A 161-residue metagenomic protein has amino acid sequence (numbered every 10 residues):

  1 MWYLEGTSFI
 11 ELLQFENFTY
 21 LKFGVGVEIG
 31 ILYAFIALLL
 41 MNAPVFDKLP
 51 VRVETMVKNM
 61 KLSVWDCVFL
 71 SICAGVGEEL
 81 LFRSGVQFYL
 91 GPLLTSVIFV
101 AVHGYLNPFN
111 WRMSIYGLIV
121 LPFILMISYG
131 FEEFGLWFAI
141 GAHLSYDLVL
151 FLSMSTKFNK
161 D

Functional and structural regions predicted by a protein language model:
Y3-A74, K160-D161: Juxtamembrane helix-loop-helix connectors linking adjacent transmembrane helices in multi-pass membrane enzymes
D47, N59-D161: Transmembrane helix-loop-helix hairpins at the membrane interface of multi-pass integral membrane proteins
